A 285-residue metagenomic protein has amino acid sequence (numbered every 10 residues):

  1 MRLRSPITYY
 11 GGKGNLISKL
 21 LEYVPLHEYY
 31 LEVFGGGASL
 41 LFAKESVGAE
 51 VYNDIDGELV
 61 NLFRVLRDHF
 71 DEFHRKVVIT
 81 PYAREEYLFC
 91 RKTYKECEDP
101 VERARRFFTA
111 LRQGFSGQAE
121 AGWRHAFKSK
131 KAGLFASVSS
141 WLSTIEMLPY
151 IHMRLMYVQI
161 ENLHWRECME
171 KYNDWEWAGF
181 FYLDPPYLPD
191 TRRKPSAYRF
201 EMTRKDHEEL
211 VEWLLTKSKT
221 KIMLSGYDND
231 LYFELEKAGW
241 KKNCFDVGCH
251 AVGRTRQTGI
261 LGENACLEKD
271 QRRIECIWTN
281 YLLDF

Functional and structural regions predicted by a protein language model:
M1-N15, Y23, H69-S196, T216 (+1 more regions): SAM-dependent nucleic-acid methyltransferase catalytic core
M1-V51, I55, L163-F180, L188-F285: Class I S-adenosyl-L-methionine
V60: Short alpha-helix immediately C-terminal to the canonical SAM-binding loop
F63: Conserved SAM-binding loop
L66: Compact nucleic-acid interaction/catalytic patches
